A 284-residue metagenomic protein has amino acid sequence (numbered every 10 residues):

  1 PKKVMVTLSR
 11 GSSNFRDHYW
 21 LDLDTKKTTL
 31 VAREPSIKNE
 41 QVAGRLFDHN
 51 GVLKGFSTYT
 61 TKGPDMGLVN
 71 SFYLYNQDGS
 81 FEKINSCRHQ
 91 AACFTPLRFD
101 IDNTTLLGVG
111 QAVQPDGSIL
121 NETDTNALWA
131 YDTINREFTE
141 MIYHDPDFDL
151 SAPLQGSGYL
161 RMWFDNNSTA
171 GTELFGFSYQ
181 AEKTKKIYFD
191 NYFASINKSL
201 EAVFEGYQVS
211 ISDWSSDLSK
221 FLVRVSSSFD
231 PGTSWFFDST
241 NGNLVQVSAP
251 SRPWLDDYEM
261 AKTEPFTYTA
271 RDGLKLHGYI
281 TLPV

Functional and structural regions predicted by a protein language model:
P1-H277, L282-V284: Peripheral, non-catalytic segments that deliver or gate enzyme domains
